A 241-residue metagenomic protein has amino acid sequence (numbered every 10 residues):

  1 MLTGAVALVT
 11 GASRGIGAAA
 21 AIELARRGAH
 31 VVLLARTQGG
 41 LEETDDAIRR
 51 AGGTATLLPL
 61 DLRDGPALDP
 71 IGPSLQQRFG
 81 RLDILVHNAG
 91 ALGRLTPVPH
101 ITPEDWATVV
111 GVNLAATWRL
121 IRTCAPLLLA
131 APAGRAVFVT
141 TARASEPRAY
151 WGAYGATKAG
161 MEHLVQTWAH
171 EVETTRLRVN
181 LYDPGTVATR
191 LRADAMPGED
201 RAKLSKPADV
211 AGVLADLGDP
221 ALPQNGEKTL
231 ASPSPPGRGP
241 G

Functional and structural regions predicted by a protein language model:
A5, G52-T54, G80-L82, L128-A142 (+1 more regions): Active-site loop of short-chain dehydrogenase/reductase
V6, S13-G15: Conserved glycine-rich cofactor-binding loop
R27-E43: Conserved glycine-rich Rossmann-like NAD(P)H-binding loop of the short-chain dehydrogenase/reductase
P59-P70, P103: The beta1-alpha1 cofactor-binding region of Rossmann-like NAD(H)/NADP(H)-dependent oxidoreductases
T96-V98, D105-A107: Substrate-binding pocket helix/loop in short-chain dehydrogenase/reductase
L129, G134-G160, V165-T174, T186: Catalytic loop of short-chain dehydrogenase/reductase
T174-L177, L181-Y182, T189, G198-P233: C-terminal helical subdomain
